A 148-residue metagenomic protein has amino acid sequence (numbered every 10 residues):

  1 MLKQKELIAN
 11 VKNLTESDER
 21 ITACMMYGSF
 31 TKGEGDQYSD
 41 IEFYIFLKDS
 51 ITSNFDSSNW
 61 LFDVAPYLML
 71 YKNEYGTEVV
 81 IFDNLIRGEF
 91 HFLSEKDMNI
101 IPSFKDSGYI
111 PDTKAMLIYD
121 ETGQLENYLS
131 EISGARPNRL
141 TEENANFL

Functional and structural regions predicted by a protein language model:
M1-E19, F30-G33, Q37-Y38, I45-I101: Metal-dependent nucleotidyltransferase catalytic core
A23-M26: Hydrophobic/anchoring residues in structured secondary elements
G28-S58, Y119-A145: Short secondary-structure boundary segments
D63-L148: Conserved NTP/Mg2+-binding pocket subregion across the NTase superfamily
